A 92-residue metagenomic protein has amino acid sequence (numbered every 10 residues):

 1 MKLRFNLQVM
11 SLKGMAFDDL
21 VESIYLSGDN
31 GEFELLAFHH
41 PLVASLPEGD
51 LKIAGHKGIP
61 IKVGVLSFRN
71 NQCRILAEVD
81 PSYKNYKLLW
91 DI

Functional and structural regions predicted by a protein language model:
R4-I92: Compact, glycine-rich, soluble single-domain proteins
